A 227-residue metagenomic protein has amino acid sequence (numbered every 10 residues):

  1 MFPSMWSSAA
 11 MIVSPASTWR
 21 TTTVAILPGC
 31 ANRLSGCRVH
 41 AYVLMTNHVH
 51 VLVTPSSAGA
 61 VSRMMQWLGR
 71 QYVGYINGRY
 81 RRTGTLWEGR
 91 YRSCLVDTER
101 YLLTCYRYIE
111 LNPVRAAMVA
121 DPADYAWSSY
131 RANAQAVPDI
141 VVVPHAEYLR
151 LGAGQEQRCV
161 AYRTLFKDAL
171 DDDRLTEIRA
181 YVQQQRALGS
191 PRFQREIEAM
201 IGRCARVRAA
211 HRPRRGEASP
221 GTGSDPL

Functional and structural regions predicted by a protein language model:
M1-T46, T54-L227: Short Pro-Cys-Gly-centered "Cys-loop" motif that presents a nucleophilic cysteine in a tight turn
